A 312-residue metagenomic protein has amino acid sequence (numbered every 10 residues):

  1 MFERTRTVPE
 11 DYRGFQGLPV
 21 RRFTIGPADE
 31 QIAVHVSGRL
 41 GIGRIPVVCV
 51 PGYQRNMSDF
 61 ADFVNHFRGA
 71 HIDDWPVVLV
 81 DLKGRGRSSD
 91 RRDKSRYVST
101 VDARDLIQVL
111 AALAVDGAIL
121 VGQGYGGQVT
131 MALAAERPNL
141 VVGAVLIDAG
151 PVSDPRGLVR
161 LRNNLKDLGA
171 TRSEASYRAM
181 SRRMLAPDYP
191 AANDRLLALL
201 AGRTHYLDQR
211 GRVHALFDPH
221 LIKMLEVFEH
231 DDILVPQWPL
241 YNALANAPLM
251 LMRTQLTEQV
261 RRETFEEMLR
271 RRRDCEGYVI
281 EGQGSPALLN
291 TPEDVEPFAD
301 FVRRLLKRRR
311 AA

Functional and structural regions predicted by a protein language model:
M1-F23: An N-terminal hydrophobic leader/cap segment in hydrolases
A28, H35, R68, D73-V121 (+1 more regions): Active-site loop/oxyanion-hole signature of alpha/beta-hydrolase fold enzymes
V48-G52, R253: The conserved beta1-alpha1 loop
Y53-N65: The serine-hydrolase catalytic nucleophile loop
D116-P155: Conserved hydrolase catalytic core segment
R172-E226: Conserved alpha/beta-hydrolase catalytic His-Asp/Glu region
D208-R270: Conserved serine/cysteine hydrolase catalytic core
Q283-D294: Catalytic histidine-centered segment of alpha/beta-hydrolase-like enzymes
